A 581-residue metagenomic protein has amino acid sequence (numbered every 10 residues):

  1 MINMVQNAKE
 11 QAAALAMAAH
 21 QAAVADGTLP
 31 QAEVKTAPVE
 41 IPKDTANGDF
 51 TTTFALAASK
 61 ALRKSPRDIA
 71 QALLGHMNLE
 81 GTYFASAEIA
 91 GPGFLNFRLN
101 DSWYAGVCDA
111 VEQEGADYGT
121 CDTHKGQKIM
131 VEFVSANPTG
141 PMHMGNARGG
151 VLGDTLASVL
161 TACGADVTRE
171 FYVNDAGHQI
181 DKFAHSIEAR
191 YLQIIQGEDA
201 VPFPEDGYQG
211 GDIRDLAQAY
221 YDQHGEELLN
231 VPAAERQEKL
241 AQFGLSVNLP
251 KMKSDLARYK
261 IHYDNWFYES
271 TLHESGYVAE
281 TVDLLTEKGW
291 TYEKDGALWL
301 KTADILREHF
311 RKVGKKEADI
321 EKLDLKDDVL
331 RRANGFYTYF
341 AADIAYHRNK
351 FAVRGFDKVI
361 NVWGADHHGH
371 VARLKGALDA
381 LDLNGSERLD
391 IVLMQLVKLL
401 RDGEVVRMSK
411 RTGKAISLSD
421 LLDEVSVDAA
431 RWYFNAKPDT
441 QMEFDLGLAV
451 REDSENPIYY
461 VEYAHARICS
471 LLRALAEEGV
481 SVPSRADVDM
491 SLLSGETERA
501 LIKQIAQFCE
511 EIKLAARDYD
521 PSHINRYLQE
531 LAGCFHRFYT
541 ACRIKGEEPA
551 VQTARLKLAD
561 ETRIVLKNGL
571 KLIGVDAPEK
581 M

Functional and structural regions predicted by a protein language model:
M1-A105, E112, A116, T120-M581: Non-catalytic interaction-recognition regions
